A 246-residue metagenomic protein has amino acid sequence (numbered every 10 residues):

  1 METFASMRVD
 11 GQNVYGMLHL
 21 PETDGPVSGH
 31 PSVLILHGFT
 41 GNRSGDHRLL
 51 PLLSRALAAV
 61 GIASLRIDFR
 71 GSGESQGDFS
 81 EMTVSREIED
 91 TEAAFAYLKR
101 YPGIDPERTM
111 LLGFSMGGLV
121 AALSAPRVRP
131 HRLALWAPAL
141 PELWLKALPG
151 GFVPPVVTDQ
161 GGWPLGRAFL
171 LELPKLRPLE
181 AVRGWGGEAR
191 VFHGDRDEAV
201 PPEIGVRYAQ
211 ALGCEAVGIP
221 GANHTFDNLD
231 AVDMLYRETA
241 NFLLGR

Functional and structural regions predicted by a protein language model:
M1-P31: N-terminal cap/lid segment of alpha/beta-hydrolase-fold proteins
F4, V9-V14, P126-R246: The alpha/beta-hydrolase serine catalytic core
H30, H37-N42, D195: Active-site glycine-rich loops that stabilize anionic/oxyanionic intermediates across multiple enzyme folds
T40-S54, F69, E203: The serine-hydrolase catalytic nucleophile loop
L49, E81-P102: Alpha/beta-hydrolase active-site loop
S54-Q76: Conserved alpha/beta-hydrolase
A93-F152: Primarily recognizes the serine-hydrolase "nucleophile elbow" in alpha/beta-hydrolase and SGNH/GDSL folds
